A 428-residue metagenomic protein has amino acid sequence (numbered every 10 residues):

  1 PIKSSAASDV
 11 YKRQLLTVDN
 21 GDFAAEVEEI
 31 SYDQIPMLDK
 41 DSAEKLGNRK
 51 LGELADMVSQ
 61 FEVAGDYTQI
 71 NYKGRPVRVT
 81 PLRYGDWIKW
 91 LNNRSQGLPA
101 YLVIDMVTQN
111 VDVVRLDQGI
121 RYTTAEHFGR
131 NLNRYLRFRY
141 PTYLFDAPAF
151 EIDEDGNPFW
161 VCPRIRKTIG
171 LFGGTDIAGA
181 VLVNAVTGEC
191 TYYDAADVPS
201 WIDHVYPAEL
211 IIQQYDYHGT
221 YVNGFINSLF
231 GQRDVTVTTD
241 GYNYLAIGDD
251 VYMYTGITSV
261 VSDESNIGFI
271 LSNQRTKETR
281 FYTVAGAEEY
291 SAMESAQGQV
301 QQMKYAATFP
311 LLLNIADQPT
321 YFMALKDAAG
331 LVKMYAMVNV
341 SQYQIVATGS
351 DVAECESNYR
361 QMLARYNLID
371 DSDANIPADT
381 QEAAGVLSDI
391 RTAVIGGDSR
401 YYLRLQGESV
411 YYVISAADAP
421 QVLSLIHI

Functional and structural regions predicted by a protein language model:
P1-A7, Y11, I426-H427: Single conserved hydrophobic/aromatic residue that forms the stacking wall/gate of nucleotide- or nucleobase-binding
L15-V198, Q274, N339-Y343, A347-A353: Soluble catalytic regions of membrane-associated enzymes that act on cell-envelope and secretory-pathway components
R78-R83, F159-I165, V251-T258, T320-K326: Short beta-strand elements that form the blades of beta-propeller/WD-repeat-like and other beta-sheet-rich scaffold
W90, D263-I270, L331-A336: Structural motif
Y244-E294, G298: Long, repeat-rich segments with strong aromatic
I376-G397: Structural detector for short beta-strands of small beta-barrel domains
G397-V413: OB-fold (S1/OB) nucleic-acid-binding surfaces
D418-I426: Short nucleic-acid-contacting surface segments enriched for D/E, G, S/T with interspersed K/R
